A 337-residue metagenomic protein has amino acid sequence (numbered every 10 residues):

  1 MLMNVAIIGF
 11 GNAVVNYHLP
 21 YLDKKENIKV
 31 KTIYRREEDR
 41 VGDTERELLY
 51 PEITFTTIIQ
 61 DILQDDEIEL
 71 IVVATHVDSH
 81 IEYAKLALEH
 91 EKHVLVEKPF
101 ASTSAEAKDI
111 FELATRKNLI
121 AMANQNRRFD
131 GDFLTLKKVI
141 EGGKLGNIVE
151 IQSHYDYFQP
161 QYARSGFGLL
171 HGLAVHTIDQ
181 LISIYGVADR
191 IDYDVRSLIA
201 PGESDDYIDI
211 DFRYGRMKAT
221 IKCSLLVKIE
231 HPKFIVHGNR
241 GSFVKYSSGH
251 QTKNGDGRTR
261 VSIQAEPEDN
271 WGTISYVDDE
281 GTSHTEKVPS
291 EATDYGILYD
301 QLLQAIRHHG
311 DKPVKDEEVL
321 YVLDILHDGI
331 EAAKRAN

Functional and structural regions predicted by a protein language model:
M1-L2, N27-I28, L70-V73, K287-P289 (+1 more regions): C-terminal helix-rich "cap/oligomerization" subdomain common to oxidoreductases
M1-Y50: N-terminal Rossmann-like dinucleotide-binding module
A13, R36-R40, E286-D300: Active-site loop of classical SDR/Rossmann-like NAD(P)-dependent oxidoreductases, centered on the catalytic Tyr-X3-Lys
K31, E69, V149: Conserved acidic residues
D39, L48-L113: Beta-loop-alpha module in the N-terminal Rossmann-like domain of NAD(P)-dependent dehydrogenases, especially those
D78, A101-Q161: A contiguous active-site-proximal alpha/beta segment in oxidoreductase catalytic domains
P160-I235, S247, E317-L320: Rossmann-like dinucleotide-binding domain that binds NAD(P)(H)
K218-I297, K315: NAD(P)-dinucleotide binding in Rossmann-like oxidoreductases
